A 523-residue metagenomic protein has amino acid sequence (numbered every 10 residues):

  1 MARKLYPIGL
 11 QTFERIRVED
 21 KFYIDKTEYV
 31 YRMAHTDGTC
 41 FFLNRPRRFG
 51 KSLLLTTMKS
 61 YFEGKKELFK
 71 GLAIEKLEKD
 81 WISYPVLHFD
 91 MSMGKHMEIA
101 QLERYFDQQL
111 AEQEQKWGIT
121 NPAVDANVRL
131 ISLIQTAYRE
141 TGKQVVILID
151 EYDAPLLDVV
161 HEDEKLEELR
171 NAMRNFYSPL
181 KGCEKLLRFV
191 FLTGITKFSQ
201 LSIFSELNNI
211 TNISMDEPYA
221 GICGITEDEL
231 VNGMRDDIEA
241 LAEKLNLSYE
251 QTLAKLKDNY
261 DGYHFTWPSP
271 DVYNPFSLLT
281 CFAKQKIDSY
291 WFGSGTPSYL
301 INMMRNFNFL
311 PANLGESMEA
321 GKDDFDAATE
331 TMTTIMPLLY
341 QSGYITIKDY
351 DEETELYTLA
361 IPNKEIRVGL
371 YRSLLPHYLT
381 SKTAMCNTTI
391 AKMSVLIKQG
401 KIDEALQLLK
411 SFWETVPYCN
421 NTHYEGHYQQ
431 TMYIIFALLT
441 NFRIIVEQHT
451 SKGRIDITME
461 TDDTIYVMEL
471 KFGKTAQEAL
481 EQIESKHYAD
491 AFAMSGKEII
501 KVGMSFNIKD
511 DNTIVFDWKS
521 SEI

Functional and structural regions predicted by a protein language model:
M1-Y424, L439-T440: Phosphate-binding site recognition
T136-T141, I435-D462, K509: Active-site metal-binding core of divalent-cation-utilizing nuclease and nuclease-like domains
V146, T464-Y466, I500: Structural motif
E167-N171, F472-A489: Mg2+/Mn2+-dependent nuclease catalytic core
F176-C183, P337-I345, T431-A437, Q482-V502: Metal-dependent nuclease catalytic cores in nucleic-acid-processing enzymes, especially RNase H-like/related
M432, I455-F472, K486: Conserved catalytic cores of phosphodiester-cleaving nucleases, focusing on short active-site segments
A491, S495-I523: Domain-level recognition of nuclease-like catalytic cores that cleave nucleotide substrates
